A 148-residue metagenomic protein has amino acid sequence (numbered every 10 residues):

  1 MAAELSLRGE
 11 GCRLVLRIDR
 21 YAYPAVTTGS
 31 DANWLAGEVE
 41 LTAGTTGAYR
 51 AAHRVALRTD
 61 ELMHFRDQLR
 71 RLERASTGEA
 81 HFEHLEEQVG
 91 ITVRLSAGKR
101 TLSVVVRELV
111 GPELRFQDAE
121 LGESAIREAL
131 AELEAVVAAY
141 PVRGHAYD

Functional and structural regions predicted by a protein language model:
A2-G29, G47: N-terminal intrinsically disordered, cationic/polar leader segments that include organellar targeting peptides
D19-Y23, V55-E61, E123: A short, sequence-level motif marking secondary-structure junctions
G29-S76: Short, well-structured hydrophobic secondary-structure segments
D31-E38, H81, E86-G111: Intrinsic, low-complexity N-terminal interaction/targeting segments
T42-T45, Y49-R54, R100-E120: Intrinsically disordered, low-complexity regulatory segments enriched in Ser/Thr/Pro and charged residues
R71-V89, A139-D148: Short glycine-rich, low-complexity/disordered patches
V106-D148: Mixed-charge, glycine-accented linear interaction segment located at domain edges/termini
